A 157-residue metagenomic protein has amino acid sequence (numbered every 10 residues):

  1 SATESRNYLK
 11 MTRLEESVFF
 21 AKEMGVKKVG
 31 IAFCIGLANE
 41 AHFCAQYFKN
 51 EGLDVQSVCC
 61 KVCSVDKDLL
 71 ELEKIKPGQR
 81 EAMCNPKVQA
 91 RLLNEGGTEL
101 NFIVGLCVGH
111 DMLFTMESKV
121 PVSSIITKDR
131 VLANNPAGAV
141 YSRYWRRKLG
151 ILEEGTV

Functional and structural regions predicted by a protein language model:
S1-K28, I35-N39: Electropositive, gly/pro-rich neighborhoods at or near active sites that engage anionic ligands
E23-G30, L92-E99: Short, surface-exposed connector motifs at secondary-structure boundaries
E40-Y47, D111-V120: Short Gly/Thr/Asp-enriched flexible loops that form oxyanion-binding sites at enzyme active sites
C44-R91: Long, charge-dense
D54-K61, E117-N135: Short, acidic/small-residue loops that bind anionic groups at enzyme active sites
M83-T98, L106-G109: A short, acidic, amphipathic alpha-helical segment used as a generic capping/interface helix at domain edges
S123-V157: C-terminal functional extensions of proteins
